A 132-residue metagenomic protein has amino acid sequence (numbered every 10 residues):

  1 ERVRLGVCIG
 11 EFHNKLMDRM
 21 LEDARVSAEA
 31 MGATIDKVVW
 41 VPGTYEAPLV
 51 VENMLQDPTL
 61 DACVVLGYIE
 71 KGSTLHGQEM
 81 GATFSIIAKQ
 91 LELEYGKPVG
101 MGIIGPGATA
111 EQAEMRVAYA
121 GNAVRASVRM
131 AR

Functional and structural regions predicted by a protein language model:
E1-W40: Glycine-rich phosphate/diphosphate-binding loop of Rossmann-like nucleotide-binding domains
R4, L16, M20, A24 (+6 more regions): General structural feature for long, well-ordered alpha-helical segments within catalytic domains of soluble enzymes
E11-F12, Y68-I69, I103-G107: Short, ordered loop/turn segments at secondary-structure junctions
N14, E22, V26-A33, E52-Q56 (+3 more regions): Generic secondary-structure signature for well-ordered alpha-helical cores
D36-E46, G105: Short beta->alpha junction loops
V38, D61-L66, P98-I104: Short beta-strand segments at enzyme active-site cores
E46-I87: Glycine-rich phosphate-binding loop
G77-R132: C-terminal binding/interaction regions
